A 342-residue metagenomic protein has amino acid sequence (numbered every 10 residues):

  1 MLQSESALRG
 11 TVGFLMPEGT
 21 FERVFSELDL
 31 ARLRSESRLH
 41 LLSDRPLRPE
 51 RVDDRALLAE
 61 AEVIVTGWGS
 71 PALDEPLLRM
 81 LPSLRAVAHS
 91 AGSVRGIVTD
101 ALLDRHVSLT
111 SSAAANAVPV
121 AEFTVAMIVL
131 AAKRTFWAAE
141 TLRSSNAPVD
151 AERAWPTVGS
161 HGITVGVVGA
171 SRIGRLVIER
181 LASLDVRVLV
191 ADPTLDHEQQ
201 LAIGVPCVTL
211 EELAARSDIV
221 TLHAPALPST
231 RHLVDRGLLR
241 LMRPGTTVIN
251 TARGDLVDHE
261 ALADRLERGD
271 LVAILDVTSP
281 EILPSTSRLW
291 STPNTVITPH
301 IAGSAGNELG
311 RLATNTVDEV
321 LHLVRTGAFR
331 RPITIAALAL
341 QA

Functional and structural regions predicted by a protein language model:
M1-T110, D235, A342: An N-terminal-biased, well-structured beta-alpha scaffold segment characteristic of Rossmann-like dinucleotide-binding
A72-D74, P193-R288: Rossmann-like adenosine-cofactor binding region
S90-A91, S108-A115, D192, L210-E211 (+1 more regions): Short beta->alpha connector loops at strand-helix junctions that form conserved, small/polar/Pro-enriched
L109-T110, R236, G245-A342: Rossmann-like dinucleotide-binding domain for NAD(H)/NADP(H)
S112-T164, E179: Phosphate-binding beta-alpha-beta segment of Rossmann-like dinucleotide-binding domains, i.e., the NAD(P)
A170-S171: Glycine-rich Rossmann-fold phosphate-binding loop(s) that bind the pyrophosphate of adenine dinucleotide cofactors
G174-R175: N-terminal Rossmann-fold NAD(P) dinucleotide-binding loop
L189: Conserved beta-strand positions in the Rossmann-like core of class I SAM-dependent methyltransferases
